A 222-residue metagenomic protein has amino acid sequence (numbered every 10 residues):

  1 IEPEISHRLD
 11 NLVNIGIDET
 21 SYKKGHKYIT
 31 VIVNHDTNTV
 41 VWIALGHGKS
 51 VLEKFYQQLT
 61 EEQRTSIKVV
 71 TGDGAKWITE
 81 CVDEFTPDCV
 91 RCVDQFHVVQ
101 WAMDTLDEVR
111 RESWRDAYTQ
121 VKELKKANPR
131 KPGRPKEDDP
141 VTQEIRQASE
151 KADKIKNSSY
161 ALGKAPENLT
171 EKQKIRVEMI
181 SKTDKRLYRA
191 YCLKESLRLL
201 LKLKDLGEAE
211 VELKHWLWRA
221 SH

Functional and structural regions predicted by a protein language model:
I1-L9, V109: Short, basic alpha-helical nucleic acid-contact segments in DNA-binding proteins and DNA transaction factors
P3, Q58-L59: A generic secondary-structure signal
D10-K23, V31: Two-metal-ion RNase H-like nuclease active-site motif
I15-T20, K68-G74, D94-H97: Short, conserved catalytic/metal-binding motifs centered on acidic residues
K24-H26, N34-N38, L45, E53-K54 (+2 more regions): Acidic/histidine-rich catalytic cores and adjacent linkers of DNA breakage/strand-transfer/modification proteins
T30, M103-R115: Short, surface-exposed amphipathic charged segments that create phosphate/polyanion-binding patches used for binding
K49-L52, W101: A short local loop/turn or secondary-structure capping micro-motif enriched for an aromatic residue
P87-D104: Inter-helix linker motif
